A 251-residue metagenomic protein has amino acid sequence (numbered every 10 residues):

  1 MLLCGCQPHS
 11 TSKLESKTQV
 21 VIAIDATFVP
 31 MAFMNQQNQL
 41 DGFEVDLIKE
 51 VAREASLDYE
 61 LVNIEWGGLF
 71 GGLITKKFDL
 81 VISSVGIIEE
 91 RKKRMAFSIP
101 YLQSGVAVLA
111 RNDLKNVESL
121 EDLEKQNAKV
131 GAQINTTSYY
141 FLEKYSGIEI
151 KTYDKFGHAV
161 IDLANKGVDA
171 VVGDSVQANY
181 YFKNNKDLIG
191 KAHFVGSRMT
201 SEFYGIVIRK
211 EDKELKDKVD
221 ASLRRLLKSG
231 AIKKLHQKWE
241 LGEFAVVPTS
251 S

Functional and structural regions predicted by a protein language model:
L2-G5: C-terminal motif of bacterial Sec signal peptides marking the signal peptidase cleavage site
P8-S10, T137-K151, G190-F194, L223-S251: Ligand-binding clefts/hinges and TM-proximal coupling segments of bilobed small-molecule sensing domains
S12-S84, K93: Extracytoplasmic small-molecule ligand-binding "clamshell" domains of the periplasmic binding protein/Venus flytrap
K13, R111-K129: Flexible hinge/capping segments at coil-to-helix
A26, Q103-A110, S175, N179-R224 (+1 more regions): Periplasmic-binding protein-like
V45-E54, L114, E121, I134-T136 (+1 more regions): Extended ligand-binding regions for polar small-molecule ligands
L61-G71, E118, N135, K151-N165 (+1 more regions): Short helix-initiation/N-cap motifs at beta->coil->alpha
G68-G71, S83-R94, F141-K144, A164 (+1 more regions): A ligand-binding cleft/hinge motif common to bilobed small-molecule-binding domains
